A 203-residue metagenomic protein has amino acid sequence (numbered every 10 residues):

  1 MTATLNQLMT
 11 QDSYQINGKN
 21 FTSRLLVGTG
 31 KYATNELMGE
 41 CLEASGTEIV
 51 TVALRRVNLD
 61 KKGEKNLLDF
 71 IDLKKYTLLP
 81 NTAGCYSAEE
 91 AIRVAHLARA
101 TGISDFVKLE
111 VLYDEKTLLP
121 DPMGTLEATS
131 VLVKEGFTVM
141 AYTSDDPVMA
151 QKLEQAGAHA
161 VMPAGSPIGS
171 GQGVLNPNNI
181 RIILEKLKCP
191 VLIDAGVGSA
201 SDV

Functional and structural regions predicted by a protein language model:
M1-S13: Basic/polar N-terminal segments that are highly enriched at the extreme N-terminus, encompassing both cleavable
M1-T4, S23, V161: N-terminal, helix-rich and Lys/Arg-enriched segments in bacterial and organellar proteins
Q11-I16, T29-V52, K61-L78, C85-V203: Alpha/beta enzyme core
G18-L25: Conserved SET/PR-domain catalytic core that frames the SAM/AdoMet-binding pocket
R55: Metallocofactor- and cofactor-centric catalytic cores in central/energy metabolism, strongly enriched
